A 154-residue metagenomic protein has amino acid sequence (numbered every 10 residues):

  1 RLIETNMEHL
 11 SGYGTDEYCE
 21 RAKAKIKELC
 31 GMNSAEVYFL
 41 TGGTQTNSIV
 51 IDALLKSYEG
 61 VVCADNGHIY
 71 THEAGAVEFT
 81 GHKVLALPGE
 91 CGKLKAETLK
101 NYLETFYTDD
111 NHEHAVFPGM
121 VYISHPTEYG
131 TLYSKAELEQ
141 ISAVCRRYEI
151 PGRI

Functional and structural regions predicted by a protein language model:
R1-G43, D65-Y70, A76: Conserved N-terminal alpha-helix of the aminotransferase class I/II PLP-enzyme fold
E4-N6, P118-P126, G152-I154: Short beta-strands and strand-loop turn motifs
E36-L55, L85-G92: Conserved core of the PLP fold type I
V37-T41, C63-A64, I123, T131 (+1 more regions): General beta-strand structural signal in soluble alpha/beta enzymes
A53-T71: Conserved PLP-anchoring active-site segment centered on the Schiff-base-forming lysine
G81-E128, L132-Q140: PLP-dependent aminotransferase-class I/II
Y133-I154: Catalytic PLP-binding core of fold-type I/II PLP enzymes
